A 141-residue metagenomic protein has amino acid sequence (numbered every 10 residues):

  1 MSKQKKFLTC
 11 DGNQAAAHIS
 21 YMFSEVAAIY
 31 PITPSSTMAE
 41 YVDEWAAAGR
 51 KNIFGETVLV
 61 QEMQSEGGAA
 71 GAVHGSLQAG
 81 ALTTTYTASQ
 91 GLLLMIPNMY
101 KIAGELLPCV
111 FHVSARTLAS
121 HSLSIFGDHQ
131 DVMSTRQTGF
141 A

Functional and structural regions predicted by a protein language model:
M1-F140: Thiamine diphosphate
